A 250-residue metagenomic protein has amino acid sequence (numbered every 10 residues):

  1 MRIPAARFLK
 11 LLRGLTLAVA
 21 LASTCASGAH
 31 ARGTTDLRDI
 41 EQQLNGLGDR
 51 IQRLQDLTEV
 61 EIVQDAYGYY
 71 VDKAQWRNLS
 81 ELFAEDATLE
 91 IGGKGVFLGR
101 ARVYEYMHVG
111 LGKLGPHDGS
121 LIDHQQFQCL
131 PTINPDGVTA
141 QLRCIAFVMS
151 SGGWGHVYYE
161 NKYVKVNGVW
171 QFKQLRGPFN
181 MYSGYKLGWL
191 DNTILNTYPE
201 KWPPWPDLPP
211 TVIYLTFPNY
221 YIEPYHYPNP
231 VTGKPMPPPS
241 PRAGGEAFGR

Functional and structural regions predicted by a protein language model:
M1-L11: N-terminal secretory signal peptides that target proteins for export/translocation
L12-T24: Bacterial N-terminal signal peptides
S27-A31: Sec/Tat signal peptide C-region and signal peptidase I cleavage site
R32-Y69, K73, E81: Short, low-complexity N-terminal intrinsically disordered segments enriched in polar/charged residues
W76-I145: A solvent-exposed, acidic/Ser-Thr-rich amphipathic alpha-helical stretch
H124-Q126, G153-E160: Short, surface-exposed coil-to-beta transition loops
T139-Q141, Y158-T193: Short beta-strand edge/turn micro-motifs at domain boundaries
W189-R250: A hydrophobic membrane-anchoring alpha-helix module
